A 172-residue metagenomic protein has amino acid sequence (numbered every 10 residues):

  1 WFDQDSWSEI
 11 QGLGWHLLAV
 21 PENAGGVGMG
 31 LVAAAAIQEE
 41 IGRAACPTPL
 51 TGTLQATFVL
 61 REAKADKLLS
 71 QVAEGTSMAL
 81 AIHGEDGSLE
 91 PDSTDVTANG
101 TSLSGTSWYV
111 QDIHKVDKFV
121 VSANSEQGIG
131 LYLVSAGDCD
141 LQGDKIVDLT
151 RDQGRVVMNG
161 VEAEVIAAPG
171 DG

Functional and structural regions predicted by a protein language model:
W1-L13: Short secondary-structure junction/hinge motifs that connect adjacent elements
Q11-L69, K115-V116: Internal helix-loop-helix
G14, P21, I37, L103-G105 (+2 more regions): Buried hydrophobic positions in well-ordered alpha/beta secondary-structure cores of metabolic enzymes
A63-K64, T101, N124-Q127, A136-C139 (+1 more regions): Short loop segments at secondary-structure junctions
E74-E85: A short, Trp-centered hydrophobic/proline-enriched beta-strand micro-motif
A81, T106-D140, D144: A short core secondary-structure module
L89-T94, Y109-Q111, A136-P169: Flexible, small-/acidic-enriched active-site or ligand-binding loops
E90-S104: Cytochrome P450 C-terminal beta-domain/meander region
